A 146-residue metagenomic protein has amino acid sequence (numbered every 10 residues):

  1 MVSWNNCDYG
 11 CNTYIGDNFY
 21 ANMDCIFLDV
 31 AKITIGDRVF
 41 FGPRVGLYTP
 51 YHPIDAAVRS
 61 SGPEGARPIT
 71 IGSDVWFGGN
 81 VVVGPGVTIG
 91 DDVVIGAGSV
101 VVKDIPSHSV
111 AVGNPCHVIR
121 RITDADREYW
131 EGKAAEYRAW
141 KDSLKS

Functional and structural regions predicted by a protein language model:
V2-T88, N114, R121-T123, R127-Y129: Flexible, glycine/small-residue-enriched loop-and-beta-strand segment within the central core of proteins
I33, S107-S109, H117: Glycine-centered loop/turn positions within well-structured domains that cap or flank conserved ligand/cofactor-binding
P43, A97, S107: Residues that flank catalytic or metal-binding motifs in active/ligand-binding sites
W76, V94, V100, V110-V112: Short-chain dehydrogenase/reductase
V81, I89, G96-V101, C116: Short, flexible micro-motifs
G90-V93, P106-H108: Conserved catalytic segment of ABC-fold P-loop ATPases
K103-H108, R138: Short arginine-rich
C116-S146: Terminal amphipathic alpha-helical/low-complexity segments used for targeting or macromolecular assembly
